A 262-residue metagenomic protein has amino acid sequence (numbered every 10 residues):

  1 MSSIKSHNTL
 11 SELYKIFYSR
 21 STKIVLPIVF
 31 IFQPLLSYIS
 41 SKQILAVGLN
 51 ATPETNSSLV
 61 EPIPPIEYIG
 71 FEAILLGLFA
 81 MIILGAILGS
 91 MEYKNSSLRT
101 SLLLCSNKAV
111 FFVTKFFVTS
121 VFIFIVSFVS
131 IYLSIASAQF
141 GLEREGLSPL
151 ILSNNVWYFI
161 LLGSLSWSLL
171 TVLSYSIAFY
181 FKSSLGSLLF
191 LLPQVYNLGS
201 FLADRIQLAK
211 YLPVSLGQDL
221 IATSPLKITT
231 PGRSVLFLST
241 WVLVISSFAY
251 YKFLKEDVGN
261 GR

Functional and structural regions predicted by a protein language model:
M1-F30: Aromatic- and glycine-rich beta-strand/loop motifs that create alpha-glucan
K15, T240-R262: Junction motif at the cytosolic side of a transmembrane helix
S21-T22, L26-L88, F112-Y180, N197-S200 (+1 more regions): Secretory targeting signals
Q43-G48, Y93, S97, S137 (+7 more regions): Membrane-interfacial segments
I83-L104, K108-A109, F116: Transmembrane helix boundary and interhelical loop/hinge segments in multi-pass membrane proteins
S184-P193: Alpha-helical transmembrane segments of multi-pass membrane transporters/permeases
